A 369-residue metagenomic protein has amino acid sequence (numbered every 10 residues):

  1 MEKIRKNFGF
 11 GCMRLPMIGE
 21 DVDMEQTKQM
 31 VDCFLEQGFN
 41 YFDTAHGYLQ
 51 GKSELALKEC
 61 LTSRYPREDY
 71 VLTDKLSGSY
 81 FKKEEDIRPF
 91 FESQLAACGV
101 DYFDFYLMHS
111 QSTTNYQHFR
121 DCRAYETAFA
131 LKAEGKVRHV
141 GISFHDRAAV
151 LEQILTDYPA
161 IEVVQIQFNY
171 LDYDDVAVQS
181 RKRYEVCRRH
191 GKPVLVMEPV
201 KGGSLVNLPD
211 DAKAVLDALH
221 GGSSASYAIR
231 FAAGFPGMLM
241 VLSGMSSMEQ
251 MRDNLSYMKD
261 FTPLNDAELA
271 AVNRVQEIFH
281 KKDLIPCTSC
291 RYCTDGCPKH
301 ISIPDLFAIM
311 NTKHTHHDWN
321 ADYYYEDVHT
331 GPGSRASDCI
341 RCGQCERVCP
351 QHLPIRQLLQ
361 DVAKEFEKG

Functional and structural regions predicted by a protein language model:
M1-Y70, T127, A133: N-terminal binding-site loop/beta-alpha segment at the start of enzyme catalytic domains that lines or forms
K6-G11, F42-T44, Y70-D74, F103-M108 (+4 more regions): Hydrophobic faces of well-ordered beta-strands that scaffold small-molecule active sites in alpha/beta enzyme cores
C12, H46-L49, L107-S110, F144 (+4 more regions): Residues that line or immediately flank small-molecule/substrate-binding pockets and catalytic motifs
I18-G19, D32, F81-V200, L208-D211 (+2 more regions): Glycine/proline-rich, positively charged, aromatic-decorated active-site loop/lid region on the catalytic face
D32-L35, F39-N40, E59, K182-G369: Structured C-terminal cap/extension of enzyme domains
Y48, R64-E84, H109: Structural motif corresponding to the early beta-alpha repeats
S53-L57, R147-E152, M251: Short, well-ordered alpha-helical microsegments
K58-V71, Y125, Y158-V164, L255-F261: Short, electropositive alpha-helical surface patch
